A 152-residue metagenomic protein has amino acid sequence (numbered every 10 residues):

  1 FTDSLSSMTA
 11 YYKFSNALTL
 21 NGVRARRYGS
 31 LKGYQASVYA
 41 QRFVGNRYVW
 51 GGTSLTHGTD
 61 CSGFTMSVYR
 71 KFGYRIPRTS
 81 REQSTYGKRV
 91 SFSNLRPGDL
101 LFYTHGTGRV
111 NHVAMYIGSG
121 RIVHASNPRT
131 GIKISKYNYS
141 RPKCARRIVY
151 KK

Functional and structural regions predicted by a protein language model:
T2-Y11, N16, L20, R24 (+5 more regions): Aromatic- and glycine-rich peptidoglycan recognition patches
G22-G29, Y48-L55, T104: Second-shell loop/turn segments in exported
R27-Y34, L55-D60, R89, Y139: Soluble non-cytosolic domains of exported or imported proteins
G33-V44, K143: Surface-exposed, glycine-biased beta-strand/turn segments
R42-P97: Catalytic cysteine-centered active-site loop
